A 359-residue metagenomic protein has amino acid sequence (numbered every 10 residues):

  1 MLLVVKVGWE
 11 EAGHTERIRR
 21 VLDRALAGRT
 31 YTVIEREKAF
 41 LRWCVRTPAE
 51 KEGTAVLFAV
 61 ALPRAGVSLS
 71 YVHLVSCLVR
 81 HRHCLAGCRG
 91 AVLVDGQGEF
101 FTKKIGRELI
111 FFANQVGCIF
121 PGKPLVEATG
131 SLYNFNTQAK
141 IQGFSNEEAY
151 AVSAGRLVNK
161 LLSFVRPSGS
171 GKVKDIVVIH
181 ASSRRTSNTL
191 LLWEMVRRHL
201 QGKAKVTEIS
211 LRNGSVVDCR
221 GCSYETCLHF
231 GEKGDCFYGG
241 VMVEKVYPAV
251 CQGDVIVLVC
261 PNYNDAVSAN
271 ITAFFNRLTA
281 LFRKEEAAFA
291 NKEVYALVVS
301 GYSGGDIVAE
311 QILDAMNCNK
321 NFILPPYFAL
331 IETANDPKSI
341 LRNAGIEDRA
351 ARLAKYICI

Functional and structural regions predicted by a protein language model:
L2-A39, W43-H180, R184, L191-A204 (+3 more regions): FMN-binding flavodoxin-like domain, especially the glycine-rich phosphate-binding loop
S182-S183, R212-V216: Short, internal active-site loops enriched in acidic
M195-V196, T207-G214: Redox- and metal-dependent alpha/beta enzyme cores, enriched for Fe-S-associated oxidoreductases and cofactor-handling
R212, F237-M242, F275-F282: A general structural motif
G214-Y247: Cysteine-cluster motifs in flexible loop/terminal segments that predominantly coordinate metals
